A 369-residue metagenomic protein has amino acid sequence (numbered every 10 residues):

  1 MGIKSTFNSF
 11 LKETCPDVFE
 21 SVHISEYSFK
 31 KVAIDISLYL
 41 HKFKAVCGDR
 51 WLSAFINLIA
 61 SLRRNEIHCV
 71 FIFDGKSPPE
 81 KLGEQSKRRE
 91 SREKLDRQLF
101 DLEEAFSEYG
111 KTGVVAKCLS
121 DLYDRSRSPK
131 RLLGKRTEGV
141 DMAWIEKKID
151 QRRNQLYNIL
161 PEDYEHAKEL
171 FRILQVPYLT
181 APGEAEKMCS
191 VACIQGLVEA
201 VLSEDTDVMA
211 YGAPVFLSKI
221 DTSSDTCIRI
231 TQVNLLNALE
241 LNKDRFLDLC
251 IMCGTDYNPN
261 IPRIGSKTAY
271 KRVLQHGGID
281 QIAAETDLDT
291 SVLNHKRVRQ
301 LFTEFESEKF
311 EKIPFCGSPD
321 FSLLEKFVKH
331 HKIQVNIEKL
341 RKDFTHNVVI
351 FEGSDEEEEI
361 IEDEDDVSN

Functional and structural regions predicted by a protein language model:
M1, E13-S28, N65-H68, Y123 (+1 more regions): Non-catalytic nucleic-acid-binding/docking modules located in mid-to-C-terminal regions of nucleic-acid enzymes
G2-P16, Y27-E184, M188-A192, F216: Noncatalytic, basic helical substrate-engagement surface that gates or grips nucleic-acid strands
F19, K42, G48, K219 (+2 more regions): Residues in flexible loops and secondary-structure boundaries
I36-Y39, W144-K148, E169, D225-C227 (+3 more regions): A short alpha-helix capping/helix-coil boundary motif
S77, E84-S86, E90, D101 (+3 more regions): Intrinsically disordered, low-complexity segments enriched in glycine/proline and serine/threonine
K111-V114, A213, G278, D320: Short, solvent-exposed helix-helix connector turns and helix-capping sites enriched in acidic/polar residues
L156-H295: Nuclease catalytic cores that cleave nucleic-acid phosphodiester bonds, predominantly acidic two-metal-ion
